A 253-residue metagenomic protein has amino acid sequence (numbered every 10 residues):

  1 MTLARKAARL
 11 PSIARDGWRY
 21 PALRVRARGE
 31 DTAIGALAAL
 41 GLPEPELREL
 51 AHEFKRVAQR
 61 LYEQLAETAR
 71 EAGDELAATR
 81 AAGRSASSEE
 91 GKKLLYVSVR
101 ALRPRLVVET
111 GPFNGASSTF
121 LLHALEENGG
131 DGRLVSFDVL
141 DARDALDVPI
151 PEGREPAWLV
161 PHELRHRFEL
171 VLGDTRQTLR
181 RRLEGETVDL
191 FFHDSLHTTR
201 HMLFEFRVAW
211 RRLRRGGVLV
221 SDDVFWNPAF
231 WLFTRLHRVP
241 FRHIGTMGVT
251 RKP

Functional and structural regions predicted by a protein language model:
M1-Q59, E63: Membrane-proximal basic amphipathic "stem/tether" segments
D16, V57-T68, T198, R207 (+1 more regions): Polar helix-capping/helix-linker motif
L37-E49, E63-L76, L106-P112, R154-P161 (+1 more regions): Short charge-dense sequence patches
R48-E89, R100-A101: Class I SAM-dependent transferase core
A81-P253: S-adenosylmethionine/decaboxylated-SAM
